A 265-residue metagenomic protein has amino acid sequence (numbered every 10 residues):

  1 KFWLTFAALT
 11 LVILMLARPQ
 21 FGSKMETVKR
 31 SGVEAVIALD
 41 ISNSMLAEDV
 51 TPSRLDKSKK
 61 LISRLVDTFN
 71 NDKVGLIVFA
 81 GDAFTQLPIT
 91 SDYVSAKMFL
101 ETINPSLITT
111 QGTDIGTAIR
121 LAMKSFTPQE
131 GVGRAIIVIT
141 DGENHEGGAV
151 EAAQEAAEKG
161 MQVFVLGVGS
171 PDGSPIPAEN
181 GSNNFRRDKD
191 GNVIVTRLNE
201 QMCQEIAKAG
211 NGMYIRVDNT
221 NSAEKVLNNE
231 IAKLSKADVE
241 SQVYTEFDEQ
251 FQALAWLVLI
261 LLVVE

Functional and structural regions predicted by a protein language model:
K1-V28, K233-E265: C-terminal signal-anchor/stop-transfer transmembrane helix together with its immediate cytosolic, Lys/Arg-enriched
V12, D40-S42, S58, L76-G81 (+6 more regions): DG-centered beta-turn motif at the end of beta-strands
R18-R134, G148-E151: Membrane-embedded segments
V33, N71, K159-Q162, N211-G212: Short glycine-/polar-rich loops that comprise or flank the Walker A/P-loop and associated switch/sensor motifs
A83-Q86, E146, G173, E224: Generic structural signal for helix capping and beta-alpha/helix-loop junctions
D92-S95, G181-N184, A232-S235: Short, hinge-like loop/turn segments at secondary-structure boundaries
T109-T113, A135, G142-A209: VWA/integrin I-like adhesion module and closely mimicked acidic/polar interface patches used
C203-K233: Extended, hydrophilic extramembrane loops/domains of integral membrane proteins
